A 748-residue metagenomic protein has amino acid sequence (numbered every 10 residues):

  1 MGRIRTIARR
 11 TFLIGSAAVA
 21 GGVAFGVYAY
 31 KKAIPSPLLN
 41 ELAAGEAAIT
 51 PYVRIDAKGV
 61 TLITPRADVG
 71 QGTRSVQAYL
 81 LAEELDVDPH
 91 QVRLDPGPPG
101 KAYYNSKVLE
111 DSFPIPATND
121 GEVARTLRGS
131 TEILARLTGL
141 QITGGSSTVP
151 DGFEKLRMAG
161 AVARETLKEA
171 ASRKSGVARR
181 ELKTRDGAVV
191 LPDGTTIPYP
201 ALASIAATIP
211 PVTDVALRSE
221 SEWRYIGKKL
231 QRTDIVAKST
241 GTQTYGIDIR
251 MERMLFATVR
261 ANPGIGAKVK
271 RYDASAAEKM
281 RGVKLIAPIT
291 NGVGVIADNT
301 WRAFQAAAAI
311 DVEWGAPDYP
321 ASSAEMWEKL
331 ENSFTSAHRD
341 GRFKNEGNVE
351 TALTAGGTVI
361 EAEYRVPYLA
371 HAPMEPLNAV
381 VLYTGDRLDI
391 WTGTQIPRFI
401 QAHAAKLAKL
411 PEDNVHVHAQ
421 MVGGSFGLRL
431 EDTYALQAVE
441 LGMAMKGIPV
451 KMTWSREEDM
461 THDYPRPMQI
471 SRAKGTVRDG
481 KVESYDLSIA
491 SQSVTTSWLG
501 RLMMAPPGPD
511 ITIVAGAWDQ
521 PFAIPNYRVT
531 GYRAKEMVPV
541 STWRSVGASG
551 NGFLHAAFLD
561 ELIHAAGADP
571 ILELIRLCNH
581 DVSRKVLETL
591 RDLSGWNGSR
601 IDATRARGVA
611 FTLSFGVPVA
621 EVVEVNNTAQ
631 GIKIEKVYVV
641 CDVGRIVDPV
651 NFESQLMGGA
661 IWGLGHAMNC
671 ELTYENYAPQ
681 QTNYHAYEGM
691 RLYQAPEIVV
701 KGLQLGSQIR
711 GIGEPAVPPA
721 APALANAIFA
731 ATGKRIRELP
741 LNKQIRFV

Functional and structural regions predicted by a protein language model:
G2-V748: Cofactor-binding beta-sheet edge motifs in enzyme active sites
